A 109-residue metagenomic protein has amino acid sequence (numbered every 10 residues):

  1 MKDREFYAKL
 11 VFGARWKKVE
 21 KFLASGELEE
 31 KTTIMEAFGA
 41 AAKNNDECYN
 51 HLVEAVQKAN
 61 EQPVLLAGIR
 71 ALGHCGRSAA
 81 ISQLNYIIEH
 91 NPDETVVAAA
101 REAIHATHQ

Functional and structural regions predicted by a protein language model:
D3-R4, K31-I34, L65, V97: Residue-level detector of extended alpha-helical repeat arrays and alpha-solenoid scaffolds
F6, A37-A40, A71-H74, S78 (+1 more regions): Core register positions within helices of long alpha-helical scaffolds
K9-A24, K43-Q57, R77-H90, Q109: Amphipathic alpha-helical scaffolding segments comprising HEAT/armadillo-like alpha-solenoid repeats
A24-E36: HEAT-repeat alpha-solenoid elements in large eukaryotic scaffold proteins
G26-E27, N60-E61, P92-D93: Short inter-helical turns and helix N-cap capping residues of alpha-solenoid HEAT/ARM repeat scaffolds
N60-C75: Amphipathic protein-protein interaction modules
P63, Y86, T95-V96: Short amphipathic alpha-helical interaction elements located at domain edges and within/adjacent to intrinsically
L84, V97-A100, T107: Generic L/I/V-rich hydrophobic alpha-helical segments across diverse proteins
